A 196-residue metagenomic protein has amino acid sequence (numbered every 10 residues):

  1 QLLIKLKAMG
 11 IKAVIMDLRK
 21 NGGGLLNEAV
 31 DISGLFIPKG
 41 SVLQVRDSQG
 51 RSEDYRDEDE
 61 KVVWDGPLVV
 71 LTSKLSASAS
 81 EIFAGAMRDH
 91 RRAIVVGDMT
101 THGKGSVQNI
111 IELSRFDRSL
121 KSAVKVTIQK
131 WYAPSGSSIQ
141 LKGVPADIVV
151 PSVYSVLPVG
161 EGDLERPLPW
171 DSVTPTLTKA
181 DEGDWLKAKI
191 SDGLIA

Functional and structural regions predicted by a protein language model:
Q1-A196: C-terminal "post-core" interaction segments
